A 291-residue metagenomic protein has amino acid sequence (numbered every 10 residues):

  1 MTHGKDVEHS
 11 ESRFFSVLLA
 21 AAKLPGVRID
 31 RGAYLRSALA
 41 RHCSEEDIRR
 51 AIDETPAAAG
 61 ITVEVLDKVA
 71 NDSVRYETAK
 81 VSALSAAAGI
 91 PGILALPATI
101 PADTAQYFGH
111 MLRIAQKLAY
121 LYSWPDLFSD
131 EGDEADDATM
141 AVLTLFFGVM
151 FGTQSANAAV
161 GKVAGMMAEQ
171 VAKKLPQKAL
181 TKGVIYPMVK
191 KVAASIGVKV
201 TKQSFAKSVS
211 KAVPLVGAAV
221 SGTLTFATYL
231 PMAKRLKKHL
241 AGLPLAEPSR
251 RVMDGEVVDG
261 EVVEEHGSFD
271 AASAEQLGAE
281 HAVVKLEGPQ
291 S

Functional and structural regions predicted by a protein language model:
M1-A87, G109-S291: Terminal, membrane-proximal amphipathic helices and intrinsically disordered targeting/regulatory segments
A87-A88, G92-D103: Hydrophobic/aromatic-rich structural module bridging two neighboring secondary-structure elements via a short loop
A102-A105, T223: Short, conserved micro-motifs enriched in small and acidic residues
